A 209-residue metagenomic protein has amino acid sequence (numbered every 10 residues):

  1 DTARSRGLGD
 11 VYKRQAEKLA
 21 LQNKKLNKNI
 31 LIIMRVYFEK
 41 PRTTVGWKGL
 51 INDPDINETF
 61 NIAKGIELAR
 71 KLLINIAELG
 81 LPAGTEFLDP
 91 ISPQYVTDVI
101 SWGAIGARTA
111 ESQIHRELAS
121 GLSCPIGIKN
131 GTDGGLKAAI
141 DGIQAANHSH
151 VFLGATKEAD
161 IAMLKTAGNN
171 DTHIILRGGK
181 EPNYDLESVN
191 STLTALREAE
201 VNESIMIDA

Functional and structural regions predicted by a protein language model:
T2-Y12: Single conserved hydrophobic/aromatic residue that forms the stacking wall/gate of nucleotide- or nucleobase-binding
R6, R177-G179, A209: Short strand-loop junctions, especially beta-strand C-caps/beta-turns that link beta-sheets to coils or alpha-helices
E17-Y184, S188-V189: Active-site-facing alpha/beta catalytic cores
E181-A209: Long, repeat-rich segments with strong aromatic
